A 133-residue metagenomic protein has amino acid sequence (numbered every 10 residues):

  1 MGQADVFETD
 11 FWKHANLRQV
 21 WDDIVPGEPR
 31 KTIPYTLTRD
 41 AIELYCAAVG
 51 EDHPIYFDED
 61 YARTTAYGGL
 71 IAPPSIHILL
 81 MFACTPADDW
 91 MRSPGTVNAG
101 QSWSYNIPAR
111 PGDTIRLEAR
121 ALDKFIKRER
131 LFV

Functional and structural regions predicted by a protein language model:
G2-G100: Hot-dog-fold acyl-thioester-processing enzymes
A99-V133: Hydrophobic beta-sheet segments that form the core/acyl-binding groove of ACP/CoA-dependent acyl-chain-processing
